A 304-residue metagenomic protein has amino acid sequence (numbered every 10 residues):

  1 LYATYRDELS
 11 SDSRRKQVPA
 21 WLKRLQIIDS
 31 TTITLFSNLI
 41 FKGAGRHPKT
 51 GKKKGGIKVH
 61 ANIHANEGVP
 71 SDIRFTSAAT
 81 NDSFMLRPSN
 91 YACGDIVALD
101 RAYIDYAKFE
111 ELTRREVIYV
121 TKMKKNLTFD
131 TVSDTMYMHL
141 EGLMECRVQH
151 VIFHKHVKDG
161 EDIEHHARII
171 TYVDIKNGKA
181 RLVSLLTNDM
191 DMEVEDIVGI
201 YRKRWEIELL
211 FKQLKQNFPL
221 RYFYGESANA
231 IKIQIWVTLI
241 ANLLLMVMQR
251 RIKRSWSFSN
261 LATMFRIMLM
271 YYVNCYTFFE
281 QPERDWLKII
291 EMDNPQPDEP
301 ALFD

Functional and structural regions predicted by a protein language model:
L1-L9, K16-R24, I28-K42, R46-D304: Single, function-defining residue in the core of a domain
